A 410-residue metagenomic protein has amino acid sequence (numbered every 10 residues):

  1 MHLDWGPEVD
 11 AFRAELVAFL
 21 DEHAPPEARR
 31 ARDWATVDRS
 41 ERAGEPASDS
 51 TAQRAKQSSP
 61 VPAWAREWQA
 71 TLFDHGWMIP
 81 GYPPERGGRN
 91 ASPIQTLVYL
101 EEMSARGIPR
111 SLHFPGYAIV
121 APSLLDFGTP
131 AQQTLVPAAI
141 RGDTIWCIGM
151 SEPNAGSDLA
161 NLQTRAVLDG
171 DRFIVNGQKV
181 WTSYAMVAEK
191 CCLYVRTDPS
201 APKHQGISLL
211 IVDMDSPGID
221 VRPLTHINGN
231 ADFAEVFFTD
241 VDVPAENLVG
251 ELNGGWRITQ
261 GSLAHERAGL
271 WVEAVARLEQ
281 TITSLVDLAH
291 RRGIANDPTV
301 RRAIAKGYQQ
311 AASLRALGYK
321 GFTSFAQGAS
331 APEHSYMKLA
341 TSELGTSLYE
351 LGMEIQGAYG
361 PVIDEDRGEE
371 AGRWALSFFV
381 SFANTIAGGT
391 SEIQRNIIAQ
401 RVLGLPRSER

Functional and structural regions predicted by a protein language model:
M1-F114, T134-A138, P298-A305, L339 (+4 more regions): Amphipathic, small/basic residue-rich leader segments at the start of a protein or domain
H2-W5, R13, V98-Y99, I119 (+3 more regions): Glycine-rich phosphate/cofactor-binding loops in nucleotide/flavin-utilizing enzymes
W5, I219-A316, N384: Glycine-rich beta->alpha junctions and the first turn(s) of the following alpha-helix
A28-A35, H290, I294-R301, A312-E369: C-terminal helix-coil-helix/basic helical segment that borders enzyme active sites and/or dimer interfaces and provides
L112-P130, G156: N-terminal glycine-rich flavin-associated loop
G142-S151, Y194: A short, Trp-centered hydrophobic/proline-enriched beta-strand micro-motif
T164-V167: A structural signal for short hydrophobic beta-strand segments in well-ordered beta-sheet cores
D171-R172, N176-R222: A short core secondary-structure module
